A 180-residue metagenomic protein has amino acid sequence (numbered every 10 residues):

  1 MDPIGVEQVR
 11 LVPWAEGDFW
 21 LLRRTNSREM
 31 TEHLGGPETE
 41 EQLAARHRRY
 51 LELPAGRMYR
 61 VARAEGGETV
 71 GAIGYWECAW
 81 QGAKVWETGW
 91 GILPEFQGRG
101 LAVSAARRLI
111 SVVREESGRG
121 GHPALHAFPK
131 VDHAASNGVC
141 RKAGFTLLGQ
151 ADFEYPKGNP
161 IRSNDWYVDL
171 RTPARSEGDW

Functional and structural regions predicted by a protein language model:
M1-R28, M58-W180: Acyl-donor (CoA/ACP) binding surface of acyl/acetyltransferases
E29-R49: Conserved GNAT-fold acetyl-CoA-binding loop/helix
E40-L43, P54, A106, H133: A structural signal for well-ordered alpha-helical scaffolds and beta->alpha junctions
R48-R60: A short helix-loop-beta-strand connector motif used in the catalytic cores of GNAT acetyltransferases and, in some
